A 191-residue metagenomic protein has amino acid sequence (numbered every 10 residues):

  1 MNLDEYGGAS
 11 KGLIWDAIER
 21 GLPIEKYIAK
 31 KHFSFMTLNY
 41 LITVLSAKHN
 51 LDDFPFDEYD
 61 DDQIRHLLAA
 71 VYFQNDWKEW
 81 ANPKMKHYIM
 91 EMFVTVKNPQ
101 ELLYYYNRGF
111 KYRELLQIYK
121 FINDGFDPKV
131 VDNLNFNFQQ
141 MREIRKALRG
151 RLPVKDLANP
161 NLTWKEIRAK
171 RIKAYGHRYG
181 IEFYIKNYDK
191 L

Functional and structural regions predicted by a protein language model:
M1-L191: General marker for long, soluble alpha-helical cores
